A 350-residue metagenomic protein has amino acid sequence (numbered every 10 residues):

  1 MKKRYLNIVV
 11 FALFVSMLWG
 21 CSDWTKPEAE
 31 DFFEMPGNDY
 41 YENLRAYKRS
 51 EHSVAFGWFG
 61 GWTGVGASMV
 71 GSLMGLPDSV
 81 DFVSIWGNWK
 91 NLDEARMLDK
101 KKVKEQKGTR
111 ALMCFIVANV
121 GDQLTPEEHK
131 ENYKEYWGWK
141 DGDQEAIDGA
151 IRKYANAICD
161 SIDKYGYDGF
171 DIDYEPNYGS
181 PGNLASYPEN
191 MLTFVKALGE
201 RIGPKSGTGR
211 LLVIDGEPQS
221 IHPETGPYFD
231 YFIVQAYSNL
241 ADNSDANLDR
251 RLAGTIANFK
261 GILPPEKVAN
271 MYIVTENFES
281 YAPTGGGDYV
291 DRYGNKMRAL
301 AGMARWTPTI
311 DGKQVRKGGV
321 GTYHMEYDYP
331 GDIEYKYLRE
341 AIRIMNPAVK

Functional and structural regions predicted by a protein language model:
M1-A29: Bacterial Sec-dependent N-terminal signal peptides
C21-K350: Secreted glycan hydrolases and related glycan-binding modules that recognize and/or cleave
